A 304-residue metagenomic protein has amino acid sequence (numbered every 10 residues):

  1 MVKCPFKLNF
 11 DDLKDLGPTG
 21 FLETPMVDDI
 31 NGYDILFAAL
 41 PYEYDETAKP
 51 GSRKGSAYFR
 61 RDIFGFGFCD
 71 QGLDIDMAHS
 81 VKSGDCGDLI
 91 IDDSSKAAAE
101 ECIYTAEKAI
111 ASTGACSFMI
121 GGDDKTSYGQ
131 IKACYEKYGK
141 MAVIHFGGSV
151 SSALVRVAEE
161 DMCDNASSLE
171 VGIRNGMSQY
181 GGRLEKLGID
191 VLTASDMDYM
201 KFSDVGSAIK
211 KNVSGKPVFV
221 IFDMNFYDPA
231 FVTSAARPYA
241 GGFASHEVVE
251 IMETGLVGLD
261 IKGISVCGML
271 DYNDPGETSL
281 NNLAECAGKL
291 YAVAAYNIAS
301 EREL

Functional and structural regions predicted by a protein language model:
V2-L304: Conserved alpha-helical scaffold segments that buttress catalytic/binding sites
